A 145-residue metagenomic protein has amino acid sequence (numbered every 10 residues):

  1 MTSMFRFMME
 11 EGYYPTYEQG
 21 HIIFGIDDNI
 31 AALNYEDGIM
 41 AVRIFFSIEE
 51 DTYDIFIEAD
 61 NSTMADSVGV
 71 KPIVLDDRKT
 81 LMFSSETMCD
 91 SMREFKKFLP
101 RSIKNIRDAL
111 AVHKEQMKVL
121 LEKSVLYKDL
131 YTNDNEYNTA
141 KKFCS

Functional and structural regions predicted by a protein language model:
M1, T52-Y53, L99: Generic alpha-helical secondary structure
M1-Y14: Amphipathic alpha-helical segments
E11-S47: Ser/Thr-rich, low-complexity intrinsically disordered terminal regions
N29, T87-C89, L126-K128: Short, internal active-site loops enriched in acidic
L33, D51-Y53, M92-E94: Intrinsically disordered, low-complexity acidic/polar segments
R43-E86: Short, internal acidic amphipathic alpha-helical interface segments that mediate docking to partner proteins
A59-D66, T87, S91-E122: Ampiphathic alpha-helical segments that act as solvent-exposed interaction surfaces
M117-S145: Short, highly charged C-terminal tails/helix-capping segments
